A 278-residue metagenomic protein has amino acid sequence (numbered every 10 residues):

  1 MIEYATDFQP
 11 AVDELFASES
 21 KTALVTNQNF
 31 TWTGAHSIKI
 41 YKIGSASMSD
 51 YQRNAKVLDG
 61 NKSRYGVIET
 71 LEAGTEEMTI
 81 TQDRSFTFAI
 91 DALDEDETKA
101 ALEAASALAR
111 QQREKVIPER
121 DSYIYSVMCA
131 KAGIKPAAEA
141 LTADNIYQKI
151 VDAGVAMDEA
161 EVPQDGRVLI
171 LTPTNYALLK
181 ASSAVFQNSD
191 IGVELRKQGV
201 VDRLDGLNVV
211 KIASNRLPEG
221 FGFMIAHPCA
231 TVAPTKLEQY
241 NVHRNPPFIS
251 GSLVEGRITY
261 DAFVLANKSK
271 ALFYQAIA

Functional and structural regions predicted by a protein language model:
I2, N61-K62, I68-L71: Mature extracellular/passenger domains of Gram-negative fimbrial/pilin and adhesin proteins
I2-L24, N29-S49, R53-K56, G74-Q82 (+1 more regions): Sequence/fold signature of self-assembling virion shell proteins
I43, A92, P173: Residues immediately flanking
L58-Y65, Q82: N-terminal leader/targeting segments
I68-S106: Long, hydrophobic/aromatic-enriched structural stretches that serve as scaffold segments
E95-A160, F273-A278: Alpha-helical scaffold segments that mediate packing/assembly in large oligomeric complexes
A132-G199: Extended, solvent-exposed, turn-rich assembly/linker loops in the middle of proteins
